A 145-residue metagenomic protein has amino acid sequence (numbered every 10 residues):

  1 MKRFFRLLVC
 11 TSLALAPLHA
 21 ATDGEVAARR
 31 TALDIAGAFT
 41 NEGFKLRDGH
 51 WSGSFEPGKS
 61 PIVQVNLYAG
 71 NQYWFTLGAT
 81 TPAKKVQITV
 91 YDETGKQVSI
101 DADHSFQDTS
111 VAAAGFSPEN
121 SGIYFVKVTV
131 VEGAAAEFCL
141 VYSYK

Functional and structural regions predicted by a protein language model:
M1-V9: Bacterial N-terminal signal peptides that target proteins for export
L8-A16: Bacterial N-terminal signal peptides
L15-H19, L140-Y142: Residues in and immediately flanking transmembrane alpha helices
A21-I62: Non-catalytic extracellular/lumenal accessory regions of secreted precursors
G49-E137, S143-K145: Acidic, Ser/Thr/Pro-rich low-complexity intrinsically disordered segments
